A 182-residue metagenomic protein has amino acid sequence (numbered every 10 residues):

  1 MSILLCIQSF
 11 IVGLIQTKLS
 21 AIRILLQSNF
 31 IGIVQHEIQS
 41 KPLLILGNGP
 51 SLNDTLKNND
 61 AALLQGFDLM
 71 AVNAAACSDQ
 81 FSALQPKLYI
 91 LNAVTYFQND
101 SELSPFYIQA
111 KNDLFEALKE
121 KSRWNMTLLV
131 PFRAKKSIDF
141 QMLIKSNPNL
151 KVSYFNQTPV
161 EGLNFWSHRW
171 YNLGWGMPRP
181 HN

Functional and structural regions predicted by a protein language model:
M1-V34: Membrane-proximal basic amphipathic "stem/tether" segments
S2-S9, P42, F115-S122: Basic, amphipathic N-terminal segments that precede the first structured/catalytic domain
I31-I38, K119-E120: Short boundary motifs at domain starts and secondary-structure transition points
I38-S40, L64: Short helix-loop-beta connector
P42-G49, D68-V72: Short, hydrophobic/glycine-enriched beta-strand segments
N48-S51, T95: Short glycine-rich anion-binding loops that position phosphate/pyrophosphate groups of nucleotides and phosphorylated
L52-T55, S78: Short N-terminal binding/cap micro-motifs at the start of the first secondary-structure element
L63-D68, A74-H181: Acidic/Gly/His-enriched mid-domain segments of enzyme catalytic cores or analogous surface patches that mediate
